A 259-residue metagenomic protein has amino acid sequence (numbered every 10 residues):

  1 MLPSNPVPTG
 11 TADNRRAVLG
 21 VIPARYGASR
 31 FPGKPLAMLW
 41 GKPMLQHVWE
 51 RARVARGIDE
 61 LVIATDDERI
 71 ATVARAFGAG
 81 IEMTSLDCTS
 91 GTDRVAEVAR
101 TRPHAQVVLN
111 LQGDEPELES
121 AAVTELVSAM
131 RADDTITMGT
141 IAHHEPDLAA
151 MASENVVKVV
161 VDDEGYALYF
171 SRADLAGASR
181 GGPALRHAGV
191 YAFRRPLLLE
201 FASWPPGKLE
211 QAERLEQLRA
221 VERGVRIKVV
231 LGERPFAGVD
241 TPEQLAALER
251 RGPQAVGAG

Functional and structural regions predicted by a protein language model:
L2, P8-G10, G182-G259: Conserved alpha/beta core of the MobA/IspD/sugar-nucleotide pyrophosphorylase nucleotidyltransferase superfamily
L2, V62, E68-S128: Short phosphate-binding loop-to-helix
P3, N14-A64: N-terminal glycine-rich phosphate-binding loop and ensuing alpha1 helix
G20, L61-I63, V108, G139 (+2 more regions): Hydrophobic/aromatic residues located in beta-strands of well-ordered beta-sheets within soluble catalytic
R53, A71-R75, V221, E249: Class I S-adenosyl-L-methionine
I58, H104-A105, D133-I136, V225: Short, high-confidence coil segments that cap the C-terminus of an alpha-helix and link into the following beta-strand
L118-G207: Conserved core of the sugar-phosphate nucleotidyltransferase
